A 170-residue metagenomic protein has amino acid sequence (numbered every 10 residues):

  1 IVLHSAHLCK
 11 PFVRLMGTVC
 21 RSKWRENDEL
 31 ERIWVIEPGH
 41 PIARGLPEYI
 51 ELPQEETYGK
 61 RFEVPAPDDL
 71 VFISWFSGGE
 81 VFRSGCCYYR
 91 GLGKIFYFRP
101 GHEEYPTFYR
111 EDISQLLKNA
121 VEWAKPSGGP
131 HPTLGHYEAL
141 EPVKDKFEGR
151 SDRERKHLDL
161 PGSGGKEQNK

Functional and structural regions predicted by a protein language model:
I1-K10, L92, A120: Short alpha-beta junction capping motif
L3-A6, W75, F98-H102: Active-site-proximal beta-strand/loop segments in catalytic clefts of secreted hydrolases
C9, V13-C20, R25-E26: Glycine-/Pro-rich loop/turn segments that contact NAD(P) or position catalytic residues in Rossmann-like domains
F12, P38, I113-L117: Stable alpha-helical elements in mature extracytoplasmic
V13, A43, K118-V121: Non-transmembrane alpha-helical segments in soluble domains of secreted/periplasmic/extracellular proteins
R14-G17, G85-C86, E111-D112: Short, glycine/charged-enriched secondary-structure capping and boundary segments
R21-Y97, D152-H157: Catalytic beta-strand/loop cores that center a nucleophilic Ser/Cys/Thr and support acyl-enzyme chemistry
G79-F82, R90-K170: Extracellular ligand-binding/catalytic regions of CAZymes and related secreted enzymes and adhesion modules
